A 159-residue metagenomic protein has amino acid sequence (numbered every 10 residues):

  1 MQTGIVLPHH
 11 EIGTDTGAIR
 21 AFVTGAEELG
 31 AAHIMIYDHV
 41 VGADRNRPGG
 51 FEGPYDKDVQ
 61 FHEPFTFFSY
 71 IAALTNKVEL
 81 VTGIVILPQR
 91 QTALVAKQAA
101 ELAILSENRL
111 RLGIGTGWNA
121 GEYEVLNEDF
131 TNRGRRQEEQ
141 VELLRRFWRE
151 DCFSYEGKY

Functional and structural regions predicted by a protein language model:
M1-L74: N-terminal beta1-alpha1-beta2 module of alpha/beta enzyme domains
D44, P48-F51, S69, V78 (+2 more regions): Internal, glycine-rich beta/alpha segment that forms the wall or movable "lid" of small-molecule/cofactor binding
